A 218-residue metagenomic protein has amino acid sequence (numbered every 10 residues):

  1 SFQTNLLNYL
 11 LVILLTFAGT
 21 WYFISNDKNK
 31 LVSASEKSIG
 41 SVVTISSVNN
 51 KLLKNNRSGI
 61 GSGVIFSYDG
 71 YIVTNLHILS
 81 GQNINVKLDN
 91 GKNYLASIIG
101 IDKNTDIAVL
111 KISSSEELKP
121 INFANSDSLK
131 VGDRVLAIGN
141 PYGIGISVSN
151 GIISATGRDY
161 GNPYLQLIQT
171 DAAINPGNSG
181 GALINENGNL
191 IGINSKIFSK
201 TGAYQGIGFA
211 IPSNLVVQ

Functional and structural regions predicted by a protein language model:
S1-V12: N-terminal Sec-pathway targeting helices
T4, T16-F17, A137: Alpha-helical structural elements
V12-F23: Hydrophobic alpha-helical membrane-insertion segments, chiefly the h-region of N-terminal signal peptides
W21-Q218: Serine-dependent protease modules
